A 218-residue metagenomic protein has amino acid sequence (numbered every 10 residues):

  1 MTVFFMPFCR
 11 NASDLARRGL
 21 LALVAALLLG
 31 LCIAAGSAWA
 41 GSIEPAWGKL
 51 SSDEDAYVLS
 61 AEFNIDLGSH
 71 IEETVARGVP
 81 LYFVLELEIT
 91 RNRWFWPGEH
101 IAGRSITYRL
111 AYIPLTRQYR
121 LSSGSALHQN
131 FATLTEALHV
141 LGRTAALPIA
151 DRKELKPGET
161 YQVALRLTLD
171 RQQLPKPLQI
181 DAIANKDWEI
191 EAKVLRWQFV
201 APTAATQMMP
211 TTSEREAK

Functional and structural regions predicted by a protein language model:
M1-R17: N-terminal secretory signal peptides that target proteins for export/translocation
T2, K153, P157-K218: Glycine-rich, aromatic-bearing surface loops/beta-hairpins
G19-A35: Bacterial N-terminal signal peptides
A38-S42: Boundary at the C-terminal end of the N-terminal hydrophobic targeting segment
K49-V58, I71-V79, F95-E99, K153-K156: Short, solvent-exposed beta-strand/turn "edge" segments of beta-rich domains on protein surfaces
S52, F63-S69, F83-R93, P114-T116 (+3 more regions): Beta-strand elements of well-folded, non-transmembrane domains
D66, H70-E72, L138-K156: Signal that preferentially marks extracellular ectodomain short beta-strand elements of beta-sandwich modules
T74-T144: Structured domain cores in non-transmembrane regions
